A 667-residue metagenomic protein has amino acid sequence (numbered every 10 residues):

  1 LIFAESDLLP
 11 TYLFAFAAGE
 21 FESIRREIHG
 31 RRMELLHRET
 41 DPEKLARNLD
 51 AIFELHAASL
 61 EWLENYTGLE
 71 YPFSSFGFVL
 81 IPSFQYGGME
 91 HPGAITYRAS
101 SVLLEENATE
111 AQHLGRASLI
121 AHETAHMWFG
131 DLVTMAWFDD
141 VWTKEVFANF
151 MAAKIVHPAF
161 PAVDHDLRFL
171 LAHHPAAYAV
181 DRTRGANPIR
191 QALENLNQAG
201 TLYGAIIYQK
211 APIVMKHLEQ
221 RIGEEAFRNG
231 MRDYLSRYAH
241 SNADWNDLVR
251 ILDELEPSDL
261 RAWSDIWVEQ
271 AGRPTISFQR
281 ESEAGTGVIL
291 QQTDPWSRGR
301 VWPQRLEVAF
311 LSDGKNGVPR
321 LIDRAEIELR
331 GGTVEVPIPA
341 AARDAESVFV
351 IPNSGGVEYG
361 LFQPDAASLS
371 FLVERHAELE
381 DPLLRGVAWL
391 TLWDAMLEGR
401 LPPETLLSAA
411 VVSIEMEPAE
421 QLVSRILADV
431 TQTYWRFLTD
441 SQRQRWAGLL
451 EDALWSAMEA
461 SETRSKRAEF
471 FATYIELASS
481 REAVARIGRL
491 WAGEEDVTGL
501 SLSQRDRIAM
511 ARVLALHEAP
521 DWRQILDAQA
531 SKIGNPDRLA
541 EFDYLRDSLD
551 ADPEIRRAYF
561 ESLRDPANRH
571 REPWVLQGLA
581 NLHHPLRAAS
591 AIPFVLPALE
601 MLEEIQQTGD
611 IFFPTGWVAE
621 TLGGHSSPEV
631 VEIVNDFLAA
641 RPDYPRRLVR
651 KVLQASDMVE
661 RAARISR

Functional and structural regions predicted by a protein language model:
L1-E54, Y203, P319, V336-D344 (+3 more regions): Non-catalytic architectural context of zinc metalloproteases
F3, H29, E34-S297, D313 (+5 more regions): Hydrophobic alpha-helical and helix-loop surface patches within well-folded domains that function as non-catalytic
L8, S101-V102, D547: Hydrophobic pocket-lining residues within nucleotide cofactor-binding pockets
Y12, P72, R300-Q304: Short loop/turn segments at connectors of secondary-structure elements within structured domains
A17-E22, A51-I52, G93-I95, E110-Q112 (+4 more regions): Short intrinsically disordered coil segments
P92, L248, W302-L306, P352 (+1 more regions): Tryptophan-centric aromatic hotspots in well-structured domains and transmembrane helices
L260-R261, R273-N353: Beta-strand-rich binding/interaction modules
R298, L311-D313, V318-L321, P337-R667: Long, ordered, helix-rich scaffold segments
